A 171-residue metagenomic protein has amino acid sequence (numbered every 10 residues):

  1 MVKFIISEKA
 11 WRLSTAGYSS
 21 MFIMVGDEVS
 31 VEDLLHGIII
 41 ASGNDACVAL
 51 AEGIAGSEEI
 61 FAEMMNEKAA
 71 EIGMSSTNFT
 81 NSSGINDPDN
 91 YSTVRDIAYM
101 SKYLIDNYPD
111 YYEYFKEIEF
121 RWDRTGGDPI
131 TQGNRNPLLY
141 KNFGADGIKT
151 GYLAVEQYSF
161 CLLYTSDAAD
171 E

Functional and structural regions predicted by a protein language model:
M1-R95, I105: Active-site-adjacent loops and short helices of periplasmic peptidoglycan-processing enzymes
S57-S166: Penicillin-recognizing serine hydrolase domain
D167-E171: A short, hydrophobic C-terminal helix/tail in secreted or cell-surface proteins
